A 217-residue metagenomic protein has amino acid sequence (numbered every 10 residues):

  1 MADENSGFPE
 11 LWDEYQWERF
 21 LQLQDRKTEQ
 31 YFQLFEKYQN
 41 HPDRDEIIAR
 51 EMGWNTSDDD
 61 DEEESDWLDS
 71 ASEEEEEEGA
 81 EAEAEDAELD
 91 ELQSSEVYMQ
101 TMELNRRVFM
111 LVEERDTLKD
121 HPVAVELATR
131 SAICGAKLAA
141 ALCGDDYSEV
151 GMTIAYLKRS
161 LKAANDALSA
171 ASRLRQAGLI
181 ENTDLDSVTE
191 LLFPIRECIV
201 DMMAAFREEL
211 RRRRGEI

Functional and structural regions predicted by a protein language model:
M1-I217: Amphipathic alpha-helical assembly/interaction segments
